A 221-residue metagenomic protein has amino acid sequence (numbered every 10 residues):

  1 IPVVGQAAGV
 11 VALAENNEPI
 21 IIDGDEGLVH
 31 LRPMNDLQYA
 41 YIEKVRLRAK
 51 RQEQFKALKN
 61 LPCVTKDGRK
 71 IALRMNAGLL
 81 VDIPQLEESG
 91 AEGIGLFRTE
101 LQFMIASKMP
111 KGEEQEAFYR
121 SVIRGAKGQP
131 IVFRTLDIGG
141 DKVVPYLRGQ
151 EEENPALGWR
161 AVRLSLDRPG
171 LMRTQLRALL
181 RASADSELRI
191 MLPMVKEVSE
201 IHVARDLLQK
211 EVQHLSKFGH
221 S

Functional and structural regions predicted by a protein language model:
I1-E88: Acidic, glycine-rich flexible loop/linker segments
A49-S221: Conserved alpha/beta-domain cores
